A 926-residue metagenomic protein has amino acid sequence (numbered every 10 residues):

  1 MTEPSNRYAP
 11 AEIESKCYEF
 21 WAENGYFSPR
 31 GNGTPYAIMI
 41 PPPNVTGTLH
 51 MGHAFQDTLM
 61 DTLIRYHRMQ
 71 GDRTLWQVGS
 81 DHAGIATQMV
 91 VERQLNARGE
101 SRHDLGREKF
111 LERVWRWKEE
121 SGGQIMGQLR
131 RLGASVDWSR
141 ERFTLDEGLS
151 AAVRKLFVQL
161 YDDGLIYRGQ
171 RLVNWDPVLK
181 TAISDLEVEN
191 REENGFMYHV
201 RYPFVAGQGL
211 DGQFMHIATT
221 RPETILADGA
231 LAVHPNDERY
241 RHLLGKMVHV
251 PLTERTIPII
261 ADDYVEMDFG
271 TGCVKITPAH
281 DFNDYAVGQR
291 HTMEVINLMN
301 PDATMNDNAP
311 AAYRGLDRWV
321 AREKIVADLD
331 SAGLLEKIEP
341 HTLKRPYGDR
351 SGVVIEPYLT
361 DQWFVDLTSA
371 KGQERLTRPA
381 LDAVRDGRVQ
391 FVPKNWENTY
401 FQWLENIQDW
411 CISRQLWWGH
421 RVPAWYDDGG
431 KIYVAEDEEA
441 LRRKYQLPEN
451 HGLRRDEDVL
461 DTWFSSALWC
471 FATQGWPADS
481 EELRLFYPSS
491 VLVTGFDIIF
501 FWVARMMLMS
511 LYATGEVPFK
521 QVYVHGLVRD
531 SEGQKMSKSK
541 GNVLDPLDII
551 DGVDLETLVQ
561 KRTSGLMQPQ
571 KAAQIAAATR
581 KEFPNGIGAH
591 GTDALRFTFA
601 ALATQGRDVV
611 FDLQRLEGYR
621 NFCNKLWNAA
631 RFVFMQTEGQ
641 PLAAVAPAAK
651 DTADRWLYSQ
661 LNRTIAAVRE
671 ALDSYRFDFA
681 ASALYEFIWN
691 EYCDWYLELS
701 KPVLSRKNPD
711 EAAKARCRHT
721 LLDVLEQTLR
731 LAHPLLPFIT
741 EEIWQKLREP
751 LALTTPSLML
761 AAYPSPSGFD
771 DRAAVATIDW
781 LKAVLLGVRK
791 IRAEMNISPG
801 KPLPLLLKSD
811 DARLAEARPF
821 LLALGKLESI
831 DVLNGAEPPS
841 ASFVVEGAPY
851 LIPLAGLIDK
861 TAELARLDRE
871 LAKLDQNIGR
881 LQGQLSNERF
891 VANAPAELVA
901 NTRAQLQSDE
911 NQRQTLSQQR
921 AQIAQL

Functional and structural regions predicted by a protein language model:
M1-M51, T74, D349, V354-E356 (+1 more regions): Non-catalytic terminal extensions that flank enzyme cores
E23-N24, E92-F214, F269-D428, F496-I498 (+7 more regions): Residue patterns forming the tRNA-binding/recognition surfaces of aminoacyl-tRNA synthetases and related DALR
R30-V91, T144, V153, I217-T220 (+6 more regions): N-terminal catalytic cores of NTP/NDP-binding nucleotidyl/phosphoryl-transfer enzymes
G33-A37, P41-P42, L75-Q88, E141-L149 (+3 more regions): Short, solvent-exposed turn/loop segments enriched in Gly/Ser/Thr/Pro and often Arg
R65-R73, Q94-R107, G127, R131-V136 (+17 more regions): Secondary-structure transition/capping motifs at alpha-helix termini and the adjoining loop/turn into the next element
H199, Q402-F464, L468, Y512-T592 (+1 more regions): Feature 926 captures the class I aminoacyl-tRNA synthetase adenylation module centered on the KMSKS loop
P222-D302, D330, Q373-T377, L381 (+2 more regions): Catalytic alpha/beta core of large soluble enzyme barrels
E254-I260, E457-Y487, N690, D694-L697: Active-site-adjacent "gating/activation" loops or surface patches in catalytic cores
